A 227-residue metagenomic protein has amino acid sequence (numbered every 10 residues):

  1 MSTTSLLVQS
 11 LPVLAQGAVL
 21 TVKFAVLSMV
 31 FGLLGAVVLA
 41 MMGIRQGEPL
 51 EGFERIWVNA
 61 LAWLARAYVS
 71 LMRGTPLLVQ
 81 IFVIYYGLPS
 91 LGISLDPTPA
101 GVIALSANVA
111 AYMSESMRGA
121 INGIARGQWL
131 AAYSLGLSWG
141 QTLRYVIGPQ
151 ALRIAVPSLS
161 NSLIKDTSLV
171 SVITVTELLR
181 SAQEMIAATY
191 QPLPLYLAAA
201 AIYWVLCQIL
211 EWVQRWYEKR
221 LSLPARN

Functional and structural regions predicted by a protein language model:
M1-N227: Transmembrane alpha-helices and adjacent helix-loop boundaries
